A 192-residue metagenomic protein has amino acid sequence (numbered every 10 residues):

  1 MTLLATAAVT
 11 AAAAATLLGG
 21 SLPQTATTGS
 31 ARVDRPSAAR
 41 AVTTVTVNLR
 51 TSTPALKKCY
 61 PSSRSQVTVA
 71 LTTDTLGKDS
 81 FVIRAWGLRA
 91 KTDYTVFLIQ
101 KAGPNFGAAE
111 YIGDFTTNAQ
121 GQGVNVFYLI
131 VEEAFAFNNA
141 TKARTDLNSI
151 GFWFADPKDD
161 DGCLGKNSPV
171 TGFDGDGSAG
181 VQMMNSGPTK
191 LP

Functional and structural regions predicted by a protein language model:
M1-A26: Secretory targeting and sorting signals
G29-P192: N-terminal leader/targeting pre-sequences
